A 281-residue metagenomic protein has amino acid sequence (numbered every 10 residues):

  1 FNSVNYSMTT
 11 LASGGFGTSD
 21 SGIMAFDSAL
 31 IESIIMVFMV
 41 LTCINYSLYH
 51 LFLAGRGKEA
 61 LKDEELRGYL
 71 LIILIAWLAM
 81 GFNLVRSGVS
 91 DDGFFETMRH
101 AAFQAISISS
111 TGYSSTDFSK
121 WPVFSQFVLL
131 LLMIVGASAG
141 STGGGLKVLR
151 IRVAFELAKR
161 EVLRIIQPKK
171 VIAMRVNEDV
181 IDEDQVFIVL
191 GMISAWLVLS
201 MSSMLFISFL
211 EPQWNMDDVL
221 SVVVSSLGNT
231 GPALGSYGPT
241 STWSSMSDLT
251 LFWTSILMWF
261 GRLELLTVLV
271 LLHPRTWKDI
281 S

Functional and structural regions predicted by a protein language model:
F1-S281: Membrane-proximal intracellular helices of multi-pass ion channels
